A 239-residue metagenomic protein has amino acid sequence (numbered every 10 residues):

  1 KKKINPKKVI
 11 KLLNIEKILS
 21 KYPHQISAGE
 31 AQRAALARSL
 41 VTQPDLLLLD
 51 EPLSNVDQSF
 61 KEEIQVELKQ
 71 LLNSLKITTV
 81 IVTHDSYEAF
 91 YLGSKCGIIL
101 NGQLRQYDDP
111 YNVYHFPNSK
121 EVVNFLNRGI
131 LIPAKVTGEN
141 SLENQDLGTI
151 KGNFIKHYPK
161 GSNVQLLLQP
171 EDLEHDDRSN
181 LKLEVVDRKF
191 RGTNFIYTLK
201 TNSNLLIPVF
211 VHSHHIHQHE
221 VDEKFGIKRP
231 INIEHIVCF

Functional and structural regions predicted by a protein language model:
K1-E121: ABC ATPase nucleotide-binding domains
K1-I4, F125-L126, A134-V136, L173-D176: Alpha-helix C-terminal capping segments
S27-A28, L126, P133, R191: Short glycine-rich loop/turn motifs that provide flexible caps or phosphate-binding loops at active sites
I77-V80, L131, N194: Secondary-structure boundary/capping residues
H115-T137, L167: C-terminal boundary and immediately downstream tail of ABC-type ATPase nucleotide-binding domains
G129, N140-F239: Non-catalytic connector elements of ABC transporters
